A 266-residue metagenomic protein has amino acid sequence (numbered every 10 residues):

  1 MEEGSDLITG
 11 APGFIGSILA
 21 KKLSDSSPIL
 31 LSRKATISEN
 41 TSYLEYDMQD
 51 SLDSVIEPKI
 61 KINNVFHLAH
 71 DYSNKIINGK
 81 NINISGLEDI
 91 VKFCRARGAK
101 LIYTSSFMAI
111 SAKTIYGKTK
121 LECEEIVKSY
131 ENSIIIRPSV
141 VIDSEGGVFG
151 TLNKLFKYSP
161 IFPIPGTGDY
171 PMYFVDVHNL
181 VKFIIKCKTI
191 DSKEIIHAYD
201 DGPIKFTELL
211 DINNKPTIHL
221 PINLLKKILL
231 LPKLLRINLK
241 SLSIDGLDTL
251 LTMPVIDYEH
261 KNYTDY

Functional and structural regions predicted by a protein language model:
G4-D25: N-terminal Rossmann NAD(P)H-binding glycine-rich loop of SDR-like oxidoreductase domains
L30-I37, M48: N-terminal Rossmann-fold cofactor-binding loop
E45-S85, F93-R95, M108-S111: NAD(P)H-binding glycine-rich loop region in Rossmannoid oxidoreductase-like domains and their noncatalytic homologs
N74, F107-K118, V141-G146: Conserved catalytic-site region of short-chain dehydrogenase/reductase
N78-D89, K118-T119, V175: Glycine-rich NAD(P)-binding loop of the Rossmann-fold in SDR/ketoreductase-type enzymes
E125-E145: Conserved beta-loop-beta element that borders a ligand/cofactor-binding pocket
K154-V175, N179, C187, H197-Y199: A conserved pocket-lining segment of Rossmann-fold NAD(P)-dependent short-chain dehydrogenase/reductase
F183-S241, T264-Y266: Mid/C-terminal beta-alpha module of Rossmann-like enzyme folds, strongest in SDR-family dehydrogenases/epimerases
